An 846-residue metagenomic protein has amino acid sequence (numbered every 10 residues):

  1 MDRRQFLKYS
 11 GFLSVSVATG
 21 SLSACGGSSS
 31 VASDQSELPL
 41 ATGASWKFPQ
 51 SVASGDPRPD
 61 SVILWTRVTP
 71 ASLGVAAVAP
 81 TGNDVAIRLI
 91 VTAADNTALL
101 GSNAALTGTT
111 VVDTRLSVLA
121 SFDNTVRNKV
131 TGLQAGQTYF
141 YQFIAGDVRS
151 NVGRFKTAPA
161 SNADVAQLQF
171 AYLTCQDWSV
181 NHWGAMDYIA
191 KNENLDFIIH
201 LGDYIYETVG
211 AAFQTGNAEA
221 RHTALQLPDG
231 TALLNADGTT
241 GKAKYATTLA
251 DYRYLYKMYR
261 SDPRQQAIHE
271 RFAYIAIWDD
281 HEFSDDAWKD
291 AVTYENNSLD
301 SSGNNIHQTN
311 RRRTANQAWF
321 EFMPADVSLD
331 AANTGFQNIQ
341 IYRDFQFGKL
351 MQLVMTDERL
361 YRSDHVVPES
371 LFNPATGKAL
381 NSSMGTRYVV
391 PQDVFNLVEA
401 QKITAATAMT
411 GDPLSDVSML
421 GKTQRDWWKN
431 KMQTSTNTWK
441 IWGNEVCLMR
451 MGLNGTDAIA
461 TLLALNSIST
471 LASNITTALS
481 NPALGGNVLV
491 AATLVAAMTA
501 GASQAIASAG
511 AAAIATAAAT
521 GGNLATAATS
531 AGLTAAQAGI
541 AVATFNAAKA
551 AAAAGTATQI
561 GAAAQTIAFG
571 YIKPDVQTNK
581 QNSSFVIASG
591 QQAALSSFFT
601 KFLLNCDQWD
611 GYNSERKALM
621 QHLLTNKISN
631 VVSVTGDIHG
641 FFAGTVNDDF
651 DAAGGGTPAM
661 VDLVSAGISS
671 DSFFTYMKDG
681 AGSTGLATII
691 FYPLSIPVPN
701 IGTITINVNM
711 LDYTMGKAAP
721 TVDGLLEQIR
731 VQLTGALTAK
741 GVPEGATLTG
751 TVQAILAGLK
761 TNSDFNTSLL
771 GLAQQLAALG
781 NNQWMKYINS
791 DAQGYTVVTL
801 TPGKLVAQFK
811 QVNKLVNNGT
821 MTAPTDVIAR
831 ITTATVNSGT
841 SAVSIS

Functional and structural regions predicted by a protein language model:
R3, L7-S10, V17-T19, D34-S846: Metal-dependent phosphoester/phosphodiester hydrolase catalytic core
S23-A24: C-terminal motif of bacterial Sec signal peptides marking the signal peptidase cleavage site
S29: Aromatic-lined ligand-binding clefts that engage carbohydrates, nucleic acids, or primary amines
